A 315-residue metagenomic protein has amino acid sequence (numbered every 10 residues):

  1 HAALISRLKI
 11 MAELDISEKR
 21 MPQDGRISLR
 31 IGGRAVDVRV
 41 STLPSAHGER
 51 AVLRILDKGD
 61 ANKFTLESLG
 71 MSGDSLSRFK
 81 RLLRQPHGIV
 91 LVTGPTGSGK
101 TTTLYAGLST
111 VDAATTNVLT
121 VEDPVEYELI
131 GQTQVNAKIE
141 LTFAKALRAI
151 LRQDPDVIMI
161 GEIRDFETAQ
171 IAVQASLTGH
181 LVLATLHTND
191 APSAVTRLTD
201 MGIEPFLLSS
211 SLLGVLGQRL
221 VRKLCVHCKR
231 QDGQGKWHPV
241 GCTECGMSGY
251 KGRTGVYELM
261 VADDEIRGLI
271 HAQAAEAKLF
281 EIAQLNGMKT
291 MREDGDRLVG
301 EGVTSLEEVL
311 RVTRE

Functional and structural regions predicted by a protein language model:
H1-E315: Short, flexible helix-loop junctions that flank or precede catalytic/ligand sites
